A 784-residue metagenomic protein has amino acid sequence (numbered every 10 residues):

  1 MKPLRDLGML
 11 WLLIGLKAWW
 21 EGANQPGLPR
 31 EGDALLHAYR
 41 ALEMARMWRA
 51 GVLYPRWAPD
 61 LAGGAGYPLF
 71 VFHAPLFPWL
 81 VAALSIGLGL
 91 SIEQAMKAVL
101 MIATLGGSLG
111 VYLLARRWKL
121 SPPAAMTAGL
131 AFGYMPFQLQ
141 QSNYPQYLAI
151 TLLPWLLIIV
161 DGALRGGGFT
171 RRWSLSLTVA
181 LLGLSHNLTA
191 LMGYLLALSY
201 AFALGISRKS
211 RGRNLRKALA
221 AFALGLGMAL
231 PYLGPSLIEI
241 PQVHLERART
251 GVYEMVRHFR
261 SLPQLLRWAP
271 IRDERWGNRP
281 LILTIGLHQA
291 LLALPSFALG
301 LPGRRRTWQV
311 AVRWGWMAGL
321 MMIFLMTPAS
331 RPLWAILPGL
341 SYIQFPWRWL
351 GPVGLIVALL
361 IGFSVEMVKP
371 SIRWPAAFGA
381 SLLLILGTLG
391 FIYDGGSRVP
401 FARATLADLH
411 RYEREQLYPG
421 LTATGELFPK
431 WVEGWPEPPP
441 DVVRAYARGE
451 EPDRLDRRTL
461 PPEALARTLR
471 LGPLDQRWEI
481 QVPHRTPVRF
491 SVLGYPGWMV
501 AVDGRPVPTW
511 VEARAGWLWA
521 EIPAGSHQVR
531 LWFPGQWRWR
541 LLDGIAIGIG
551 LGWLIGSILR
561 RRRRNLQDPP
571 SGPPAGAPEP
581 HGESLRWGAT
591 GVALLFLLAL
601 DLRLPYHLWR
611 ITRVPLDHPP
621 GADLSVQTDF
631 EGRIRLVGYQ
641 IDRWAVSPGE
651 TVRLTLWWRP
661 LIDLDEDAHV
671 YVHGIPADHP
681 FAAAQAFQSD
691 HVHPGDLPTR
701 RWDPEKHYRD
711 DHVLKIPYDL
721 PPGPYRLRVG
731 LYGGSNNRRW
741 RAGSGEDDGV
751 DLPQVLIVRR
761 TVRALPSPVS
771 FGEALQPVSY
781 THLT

Functional and structural regions predicted by a protein language model:
M1-G22, P375-S381, G552-N565, E579-L597: Start-transfer (signal-anchor) and selected internal transmembrane alpha helices of multi-pass inner/ER membrane
K17-W118, P123-P154, I159, L182 (+2 more regions): Active-site lumenal/periplasmic loops and adjacent helix-entry segments of GT-C-fold, multi-pass membrane
G133, I159, R171-H186, A221-M228 (+1 more regions): Membrane-interface alpha helices of multi-pass inner-membrane proteins
L156-S174, A203-S207: Membrane-interface transmembrane helices that cradle and orient dolichyl/undecaprenyl
G193-L226, R304-T307: Perimembrane helix-loop-helix junctions
K217-G303, G315, V399-G472: Periplasmic/ER-lumenal interhelical loops and adjacent helix-loop junctions in multi-pass membrane proteins
G449-R563: Active-site-proximal, structured, solvent-exposed surfaces of multi-pass membrane proteins that position macromolecular
T781-T784: Conserved small/polar residues in nucleotide/adenosyl-binding loops
